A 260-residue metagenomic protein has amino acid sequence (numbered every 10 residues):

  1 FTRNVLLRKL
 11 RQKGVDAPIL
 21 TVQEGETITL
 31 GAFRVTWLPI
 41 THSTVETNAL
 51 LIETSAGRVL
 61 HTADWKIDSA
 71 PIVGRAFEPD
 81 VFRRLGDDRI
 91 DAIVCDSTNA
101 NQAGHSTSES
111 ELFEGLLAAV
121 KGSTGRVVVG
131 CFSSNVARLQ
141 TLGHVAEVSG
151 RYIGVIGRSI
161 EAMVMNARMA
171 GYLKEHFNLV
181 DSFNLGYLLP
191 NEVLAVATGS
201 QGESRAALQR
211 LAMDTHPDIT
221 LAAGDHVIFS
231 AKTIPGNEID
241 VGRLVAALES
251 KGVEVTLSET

Functional and structural regions predicted by a protein language model:
F1-Y187, A206-T220, G236-R243: His/Asp/Glu-rich metal-coordinating catalytic cores of metallo-dependent phosphodiesterases/hydrolases acting on
D91, V193, D225: Conserved acidic residues
I153, F229-S230, E249-G252: Gly/His-enriched, cation/cofactor- and phosphate-binding structural elements
E192-Q201: Conserved two-lobed SF2 helicase motor
G199-S200, F229-P235: Aromatic- and Gly/Pro-rich donor/ligand-binding loops that form nucleotide- or phosphate-bearing donor binding pockets
T215, D225, V245, L257: Catalytic P-loop NTP-binding/switch module of NTPases
T220-G224, L248: ATP-dependent carboxylate-amine ligase
L248-T260: Generic long, charged, amphipathic alpha-helical segments
